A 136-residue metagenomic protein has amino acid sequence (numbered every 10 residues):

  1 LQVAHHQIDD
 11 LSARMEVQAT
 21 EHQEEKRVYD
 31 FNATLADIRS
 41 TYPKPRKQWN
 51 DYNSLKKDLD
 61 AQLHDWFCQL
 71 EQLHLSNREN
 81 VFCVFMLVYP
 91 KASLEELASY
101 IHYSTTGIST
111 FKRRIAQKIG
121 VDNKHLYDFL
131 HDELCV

Functional and structural regions predicted by a protein language model:
L1-R27: Long, heptad-repeat coiled-coil alpha-helices used as oligomerization/scaffolding rods
D10, L35, I108-T110: General helical secondary-structure elements
A36-P43: Long, low-complexity or tandemly repetitive, helically biased scaffold regions used for multimeric assembly/adhesion
P43-V136: Cytosolic nucleotide-binding catalytic cores of signal-transduction proteins
